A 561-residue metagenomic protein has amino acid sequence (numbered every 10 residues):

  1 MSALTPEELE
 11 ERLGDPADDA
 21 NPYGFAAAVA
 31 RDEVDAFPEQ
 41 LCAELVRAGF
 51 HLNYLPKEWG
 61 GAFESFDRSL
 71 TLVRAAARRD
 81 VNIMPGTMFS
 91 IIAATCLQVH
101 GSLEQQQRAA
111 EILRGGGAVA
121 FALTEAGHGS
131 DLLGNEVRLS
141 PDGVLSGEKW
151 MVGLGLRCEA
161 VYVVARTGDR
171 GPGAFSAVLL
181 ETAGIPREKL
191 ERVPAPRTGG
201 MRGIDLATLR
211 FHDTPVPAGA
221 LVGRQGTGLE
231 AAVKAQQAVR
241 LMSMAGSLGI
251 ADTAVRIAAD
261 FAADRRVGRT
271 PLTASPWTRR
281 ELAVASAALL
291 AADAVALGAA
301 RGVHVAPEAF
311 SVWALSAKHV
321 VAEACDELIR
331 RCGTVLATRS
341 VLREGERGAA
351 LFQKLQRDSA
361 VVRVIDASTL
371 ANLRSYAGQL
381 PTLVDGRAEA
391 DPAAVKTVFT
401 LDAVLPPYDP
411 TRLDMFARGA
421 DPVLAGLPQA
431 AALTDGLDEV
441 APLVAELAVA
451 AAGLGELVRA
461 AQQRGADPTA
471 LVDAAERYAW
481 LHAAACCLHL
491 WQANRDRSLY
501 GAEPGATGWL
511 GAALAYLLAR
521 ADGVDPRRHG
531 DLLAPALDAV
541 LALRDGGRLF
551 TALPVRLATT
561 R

Functional and structural regions predicted by a protein language model:
M1-M88, R108, D414-A466, A475-Y478 (+3 more regions): Amphipathic, small/basic residue-rich leader segments at the start of a protein or domain
V29-R31, L290-A322, R330-R343: C-terminal helix-coil-helix/basic helical segment that borders enzyme active sites and/or dimer interfaces and provides
M84-E104, A263: N-terminal glycine-rich flavin-associated loop
G115-T124: A short, Trp-centered hydrophobic/proline-enriched beta-strand micro-motif
E148-R192: A short core secondary-structure module
T198-L289, T397-C486: Glycine-rich beta->alpha junctions and the first turn(s) of the following alpha-helix
F261-R269, A296-A306, V335, T434 (+2 more regions): Secondary-structure edge/capping motif, primarily at the C-terminal ends of alpha-helices and the immediately following
H319-L413, A519-R561: Alpha-helix capping/hinge segments and adjacent helical runs
